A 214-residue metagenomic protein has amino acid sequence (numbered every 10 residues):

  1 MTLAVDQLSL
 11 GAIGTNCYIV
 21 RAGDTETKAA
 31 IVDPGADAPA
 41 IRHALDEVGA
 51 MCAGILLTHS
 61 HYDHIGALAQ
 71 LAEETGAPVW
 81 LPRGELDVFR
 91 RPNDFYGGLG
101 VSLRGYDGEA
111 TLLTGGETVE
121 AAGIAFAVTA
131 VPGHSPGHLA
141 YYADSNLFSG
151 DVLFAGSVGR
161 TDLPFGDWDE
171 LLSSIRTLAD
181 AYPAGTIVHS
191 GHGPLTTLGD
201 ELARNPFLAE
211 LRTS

Functional and structural regions predicted by a protein language model:
T2-V48, A140-G150: Conserved beta-strand hairpin/beta-sheet module of binuclear metal-dependent hydrolase folds, prominently
D6, L56, A127: Conserved Rossmann-like nucleotide-binding pocket used by diverse enzymes that bind dinucleotide cofactors
L8-S9, E109-A110, A130-P132: Short Gly/Pro-enriched turn/cap motifs at secondary-structure boundaries
V20, T58, V131: Conserved S/T- and glycine-rich ATP-binding loop of Class I adenylate-forming
A30, L56, V79, F148 (+1 more regions): Residue-level marker for buried hydrophobic side chains located in beta-strands that build the well-ordered beta-sheet
P34, I65, L171, I175: Aromatic/hydrophobic pocket-lining residues that form the small-molecule binding cavity in soluble enzyme cores
A36-E120, I124, A203-L211: Active-site HxH/HxHxD metal-binding segment of metal-dependent hydrolases
A50, D94-G98, A125-S214: Metallo-beta-lactamase
